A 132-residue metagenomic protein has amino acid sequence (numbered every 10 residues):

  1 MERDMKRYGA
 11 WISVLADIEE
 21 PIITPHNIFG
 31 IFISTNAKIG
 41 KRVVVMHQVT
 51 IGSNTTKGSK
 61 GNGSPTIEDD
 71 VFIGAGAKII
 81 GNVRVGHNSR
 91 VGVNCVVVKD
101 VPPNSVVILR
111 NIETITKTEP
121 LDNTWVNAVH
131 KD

Functional and structural regions predicted by a protein language model:
M1-A10, E119-D132: Terminal amphipathic alpha-helical/low-complexity segments used for targeting or macromolecular assembly
Y8, V14, E19-E20, P25-H26 (+12 more regions): Left-handed beta-helix
G61, V71-I73, K99, K117-E119 (+1 more regions): Short alpha-helix boundary/capping motifs
P103-T124: Conserved beta-strand-loop-alpha-helix hinge in the C-terminal portion of ABC ATPase nucleotide-binding domains
